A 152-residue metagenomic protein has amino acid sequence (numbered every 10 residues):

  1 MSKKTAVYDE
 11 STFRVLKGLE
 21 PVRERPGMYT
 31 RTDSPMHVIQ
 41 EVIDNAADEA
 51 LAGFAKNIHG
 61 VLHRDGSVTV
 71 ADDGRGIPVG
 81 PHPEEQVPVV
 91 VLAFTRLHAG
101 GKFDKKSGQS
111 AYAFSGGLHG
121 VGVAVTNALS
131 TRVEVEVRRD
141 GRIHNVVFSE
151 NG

Functional and structural regions predicted by a protein language model:
M1-E41, V91-L92, K106-S107: Bergerat-fold GHKL ATPase/HATPase_c domain
S2-T12, G66-E84, V89, G100-G152: GHKL-type ATPase core
P21-E24, M28, D48, A52 (+2 more regions): Conserved helix-loop functional segments at active or binding sites
R31, A55-K56, K102, V135: Secondary-structure boundary/capping residues
D33-N57, G122-L129: Conserved ATP-binding N-box helix of the HATPase_c
N57-D65: Short beta-strand/loop element within the Bergerat-fold HATPase_c
